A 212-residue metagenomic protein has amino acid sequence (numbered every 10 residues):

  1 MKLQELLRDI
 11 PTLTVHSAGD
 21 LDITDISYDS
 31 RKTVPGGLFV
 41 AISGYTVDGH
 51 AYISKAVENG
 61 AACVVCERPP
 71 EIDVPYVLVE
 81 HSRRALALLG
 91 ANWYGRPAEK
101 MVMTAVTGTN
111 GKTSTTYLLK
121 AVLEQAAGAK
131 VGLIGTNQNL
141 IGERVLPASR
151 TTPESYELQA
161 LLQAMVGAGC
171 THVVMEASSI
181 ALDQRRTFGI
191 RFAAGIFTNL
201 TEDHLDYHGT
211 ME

Functional and structural regions predicted by a protein language model:
M1-L88, N92: N-terminal leader/targeting and accessory segments in enzymes
L88-E212: Phosphate-binding loop of NTP-binding sites
